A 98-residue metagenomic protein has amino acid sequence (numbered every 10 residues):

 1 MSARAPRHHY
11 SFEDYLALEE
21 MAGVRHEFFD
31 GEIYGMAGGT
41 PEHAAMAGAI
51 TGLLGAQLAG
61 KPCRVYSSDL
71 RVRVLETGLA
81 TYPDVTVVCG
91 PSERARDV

Functional and structural regions predicted by a protein language model:
M1-V98: Gly/Pro/Ser/Thr-rich low-complexity, intrinsically disordered segments predominantly at protein N-termini
